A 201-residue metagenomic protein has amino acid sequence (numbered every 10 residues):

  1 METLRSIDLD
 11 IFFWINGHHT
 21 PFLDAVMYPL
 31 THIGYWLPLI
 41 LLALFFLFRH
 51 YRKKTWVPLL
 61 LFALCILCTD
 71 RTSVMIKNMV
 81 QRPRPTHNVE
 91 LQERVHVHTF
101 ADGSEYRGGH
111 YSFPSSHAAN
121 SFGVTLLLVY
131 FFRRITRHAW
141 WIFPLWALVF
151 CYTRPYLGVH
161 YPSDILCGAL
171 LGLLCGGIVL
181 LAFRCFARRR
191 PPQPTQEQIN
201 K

Functional and structural regions predicted by a protein language model:
M1-L39, S73-R107, N200-K201: N-terminal transmembrane-helix/juxtamembrane module of multi-pass inner/ER membrane proteins
F22-L23, R52-V57, R134-W140: Membrane-helix interface segments
T31-H50, L60, H117-F122: Hydrophobic alpha-helical transmembrane segments
L39-L42, F62-A63, I142-P144, G168-A169: Hydrophobic core segments of alpha-helical transmembrane domains in multi-pass membrane proteins
L44-M75: Interfacial segments of alpha-helical transmembrane regions
D70-V74, N78, L173-L180: Transmembrane alpha-helical segments of multi-pass membrane transport proteins and ion-pumping complexes
H96-K201: Membrane-embedded catalytic cores of phosphoryl/pyrophosphoryl-handling enzymes
